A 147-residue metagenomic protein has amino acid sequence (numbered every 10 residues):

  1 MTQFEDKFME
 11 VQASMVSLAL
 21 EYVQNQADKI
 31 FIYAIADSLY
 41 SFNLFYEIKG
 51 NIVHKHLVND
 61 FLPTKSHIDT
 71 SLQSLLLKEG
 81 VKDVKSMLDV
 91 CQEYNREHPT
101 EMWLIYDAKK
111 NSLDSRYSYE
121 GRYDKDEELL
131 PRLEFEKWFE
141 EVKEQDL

Functional and structural regions predicted by a protein language model:
M1-V58: N-terminal "first-domain core" detector
T2-V11, S71, L75-K82, L130: Alpha-helix boundary/N-cap detector
S14, D83-S86, E134: Exposed alpha-helical structural elements
F45-Q73, R132-L133: DNA polymerase sliding clamps and clamp-related checkpoint/processivity subunits
K65-L72, K82, K137-K143: Low-complexity, flexible helical/coil segments
Q73-Y123: Amphipathic protein-protein interaction modules
A108-L147: Acidic, proline/glycine-rich low-complexity IDRs
